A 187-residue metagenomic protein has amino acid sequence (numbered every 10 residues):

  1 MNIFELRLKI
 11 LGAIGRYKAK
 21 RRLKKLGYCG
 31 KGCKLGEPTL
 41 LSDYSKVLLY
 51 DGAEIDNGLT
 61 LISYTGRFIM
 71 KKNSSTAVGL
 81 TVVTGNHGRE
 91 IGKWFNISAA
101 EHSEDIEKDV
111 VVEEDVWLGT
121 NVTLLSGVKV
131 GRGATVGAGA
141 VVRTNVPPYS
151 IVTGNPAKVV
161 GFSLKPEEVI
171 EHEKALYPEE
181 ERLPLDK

Functional and structural regions predicted by a protein language model:
M1-G32, N73, L80, G85-F95 (+5 more regions): Terminal amphipathic alpha-helical/low-complexity segments used for targeting or macromolecular assembly
K18-G52: Short linear elements at protein peripheries
L40-L49, E54-V128, N155, F162-L164 (+1 more regions): Flexible, glycine/small-residue-enriched loop-and-beta-strand segment within the central core of proteins
